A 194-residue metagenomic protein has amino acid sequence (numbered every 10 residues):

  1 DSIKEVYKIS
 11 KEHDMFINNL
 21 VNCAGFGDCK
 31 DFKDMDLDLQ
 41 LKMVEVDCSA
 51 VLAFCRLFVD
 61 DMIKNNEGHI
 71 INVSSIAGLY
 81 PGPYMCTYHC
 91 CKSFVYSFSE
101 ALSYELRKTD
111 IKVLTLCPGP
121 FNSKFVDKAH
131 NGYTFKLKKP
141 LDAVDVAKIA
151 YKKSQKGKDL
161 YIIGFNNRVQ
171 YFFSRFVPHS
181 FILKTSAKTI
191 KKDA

Functional and structural regions predicted by a protein language model:
S2-M15: Conserved amphipathic alpha-helix within the SDR
C23-D28: Conserved NAD(P)H cofactor-binding loop of Rossmann-fold oxidoreductase domains
D31-K33, L39-V44: Substrate-binding pocket helix/loop in short-chain dehydrogenase/reductase
K33, G82-C86: Active-site loop immediately N-terminal to the catalytic Tyr-X3-Lys motif of short-chain dehydrogenase/reductase
C55, C91: Active-site helix of classical SDR
S75: Residue(s) in the substrate-gating loop at a strand-loop-helix junction that position the organic substrate next
S103-N167, S180: SDR active-site lid
